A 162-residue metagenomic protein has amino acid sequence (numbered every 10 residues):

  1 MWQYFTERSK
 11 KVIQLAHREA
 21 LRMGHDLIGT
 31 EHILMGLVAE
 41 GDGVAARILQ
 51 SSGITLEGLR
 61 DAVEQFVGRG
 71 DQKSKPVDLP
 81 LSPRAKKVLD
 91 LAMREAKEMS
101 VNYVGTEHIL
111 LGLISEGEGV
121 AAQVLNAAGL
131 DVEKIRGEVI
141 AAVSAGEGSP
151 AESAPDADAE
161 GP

Functional and structural regions predicted by a protein language model:
M1-P162: Histone-fold recognition with a strong bias for associated Lys/Arg-rich disordered tails
